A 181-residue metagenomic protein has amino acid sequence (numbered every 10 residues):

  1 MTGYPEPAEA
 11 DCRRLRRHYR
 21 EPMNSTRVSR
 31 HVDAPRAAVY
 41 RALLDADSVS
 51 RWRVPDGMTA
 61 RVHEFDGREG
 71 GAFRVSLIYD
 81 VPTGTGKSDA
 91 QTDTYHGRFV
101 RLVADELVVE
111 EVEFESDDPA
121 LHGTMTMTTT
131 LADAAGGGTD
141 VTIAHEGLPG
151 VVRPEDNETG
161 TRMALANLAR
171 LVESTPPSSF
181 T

Functional and structural regions predicted by a protein language model:
M1-M23, S178-T181: Actinobacteria-biased recognition of intrinsically disordered, low-complexity terminal regions
R13-A60: Hydrophobic ligand-binding cavity/cleft-lining segments
H18, G147-T181: A conserved amphipathic terminal alpha-helix motif
R20-P22, G67, S88-D93, P119-G123 (+1 more regions): A generic structural micro-feature
R27, A60, T92-H96, H122-M127: Short, surface-exposed coil-to-beta transition loops
R27-V28, D47-A90, T181: Short beta-edge strand/loop motif at the mouth of beta-sheet-based domains
V39-Y40, V49, F73, F99 (+4 more regions): Hydrophobic pocket/interface hotspot
V100-R101, V109-R162: Beta-strand/loop substructures that line and gate deep hydrophobic ligand-binding cavities in soluble
